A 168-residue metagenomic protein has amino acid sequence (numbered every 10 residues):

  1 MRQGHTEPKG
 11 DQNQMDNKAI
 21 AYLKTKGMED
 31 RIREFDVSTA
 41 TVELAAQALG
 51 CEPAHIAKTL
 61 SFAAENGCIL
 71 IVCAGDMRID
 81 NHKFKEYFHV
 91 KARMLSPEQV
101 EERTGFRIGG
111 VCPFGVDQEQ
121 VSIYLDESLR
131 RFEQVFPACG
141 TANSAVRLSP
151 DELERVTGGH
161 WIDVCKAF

Functional and structural regions predicted by a protein language model:
R2-F168: Extended, low-hydrophobicity, polar/charged segments
